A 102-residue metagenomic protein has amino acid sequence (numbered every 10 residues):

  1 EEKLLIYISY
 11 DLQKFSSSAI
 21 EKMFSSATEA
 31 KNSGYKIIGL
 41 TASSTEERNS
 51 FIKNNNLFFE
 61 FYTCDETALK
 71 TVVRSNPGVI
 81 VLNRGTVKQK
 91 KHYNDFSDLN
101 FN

Functional and structural regions predicted by a protein language model:
E1-K14: Short active-site neighborhood of thiol/selenol oxidoreductases, capturing the structured segment around
L5-Y7, I37-G39, V81: Structural beta-sheet core signal
Y10, A42, R84: Cofactor-binding loop segments of dinucleotide-utilizing enzymes, especially the Rossmann-like FAD- and NAD(P)+-binding
L12-S17, F58: Short, flexible loop segments at the rims of nucleotide/cofactor-binding pockets, characterized by
S17-F51: Structural microenvironment flanking redox-active thiols in thiol-disulfide oxidoreductases
I37-A42, N54-N76: Short, internal strand/loop/helix patches that form the active-site neighborhood or redox-interaction surface
P77-K91: A short, hydrophobic beta-strand/beta-hairpin element that forms part of a small beta-sheet core
N94-N102: A short, polar/charged loop-to-alpha-helix boundary motif
